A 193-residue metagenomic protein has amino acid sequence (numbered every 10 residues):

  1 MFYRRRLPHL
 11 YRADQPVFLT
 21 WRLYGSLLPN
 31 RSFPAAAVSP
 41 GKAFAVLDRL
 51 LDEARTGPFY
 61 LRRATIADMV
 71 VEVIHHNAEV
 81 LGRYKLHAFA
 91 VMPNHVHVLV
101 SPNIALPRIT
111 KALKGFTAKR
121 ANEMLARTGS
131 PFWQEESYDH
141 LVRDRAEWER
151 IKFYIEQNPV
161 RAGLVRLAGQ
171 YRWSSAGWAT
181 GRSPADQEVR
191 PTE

Functional and structural regions predicted by a protein language model:
M1-E193: Short catalytic/metal-binding and nucleic-acid-binding patches
